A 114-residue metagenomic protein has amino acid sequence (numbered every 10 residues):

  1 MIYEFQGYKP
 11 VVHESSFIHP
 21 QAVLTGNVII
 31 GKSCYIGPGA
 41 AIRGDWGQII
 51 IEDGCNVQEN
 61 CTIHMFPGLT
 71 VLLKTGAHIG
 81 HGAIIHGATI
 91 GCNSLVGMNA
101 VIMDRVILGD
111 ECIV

Functional and structural regions predicted by a protein language model:
M1-S15, Q21: Terminal amphipathic alpha-helical/low-complexity segments used for targeting or macromolecular assembly
E14, H19-P20, T25-G26, G31-K32 (+12 more regions): Left-handed beta-helix
Q48: Phosphate/pyrophosphate-binding betaalpha-module
